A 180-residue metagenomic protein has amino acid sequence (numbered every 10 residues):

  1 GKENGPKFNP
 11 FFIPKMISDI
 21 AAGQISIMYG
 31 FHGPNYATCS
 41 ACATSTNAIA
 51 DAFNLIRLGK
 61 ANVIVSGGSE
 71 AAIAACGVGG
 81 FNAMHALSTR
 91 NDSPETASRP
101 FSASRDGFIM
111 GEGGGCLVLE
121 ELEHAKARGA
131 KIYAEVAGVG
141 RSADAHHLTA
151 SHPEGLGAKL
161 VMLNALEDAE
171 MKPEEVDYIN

Functional and structural regions predicted by a protein language model:
G1-G5, L55-L58, V78-S93, P153-G157: A glycine- and small-aliphatic-rich helix-loop capping segment at beta-alpha/alpha-beta transitions that lines
G1-Y36, N82-A86: Active-site-proximal gating segment of KS-fold condensing enzymes and close homologs
K7-P14, N35-A41, S104-M110, L148-H152: Flexible, glycine/proline-enriched loop segments at strand-loop-helix junctions that form or flank small-ligand binding
M16, S40-T44, G68-I73, G138-A143: Acidic, glycine-rich active-site loops and adjacent beta-strand->loop/helix elements that engage anionic groups
A21-A22, S26-Y29, P34-E70, F108-A130: Active-site-proximal alpha-helical scaffold in enzymes
I49, A74-G80, H146-S151: Short acidic, glycine/serine/threonine-rich loops at helix termini
G68-R105: Phosphate/pyrophosphate-binding betaalpha-module
D92-M171, E175-Y178: Condensing-enzyme catalytic core mediating Claisen C-C bond formation in acyl metabolism
